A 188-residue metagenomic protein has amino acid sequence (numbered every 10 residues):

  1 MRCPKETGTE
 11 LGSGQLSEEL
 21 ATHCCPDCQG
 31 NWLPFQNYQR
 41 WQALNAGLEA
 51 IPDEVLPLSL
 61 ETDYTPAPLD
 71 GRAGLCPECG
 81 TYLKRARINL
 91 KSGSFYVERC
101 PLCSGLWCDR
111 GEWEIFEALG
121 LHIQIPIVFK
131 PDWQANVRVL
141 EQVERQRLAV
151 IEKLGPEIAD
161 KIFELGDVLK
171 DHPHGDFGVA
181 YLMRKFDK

Functional and structural regions predicted by a protein language model:
C3-E6, C25, C76-C79, C100: Short cysteine-rich clusters marking metal-coordination/redox-active sites
E6-E10, C28-N31, Y82, C103-L106: Cys/His-rich metal-chelating microdomains
E6-G12, D53-T65, G80-R87: Short Cys/His-rich Zn2+-coordinating modules
Q15-T22, I88-V97: Short linker/helix segments within small regulatory modules
S17-T65: Acidic (E/D-rich), amphipathic helical modules within compact regulatory domains
N31-L33, Y38, G105-C108, W113: Short, structured motif recognition centered on aromatic/hydrophobic residues
N45-D63, F95-Y96, E117-R138: Short amphipathic alpha-helical linker/capping segments at the junctions of internal repeats and modular domains
P131-P173: Charged/polar low-complexity intrinsically disordered segments, enriched in acidic residues
